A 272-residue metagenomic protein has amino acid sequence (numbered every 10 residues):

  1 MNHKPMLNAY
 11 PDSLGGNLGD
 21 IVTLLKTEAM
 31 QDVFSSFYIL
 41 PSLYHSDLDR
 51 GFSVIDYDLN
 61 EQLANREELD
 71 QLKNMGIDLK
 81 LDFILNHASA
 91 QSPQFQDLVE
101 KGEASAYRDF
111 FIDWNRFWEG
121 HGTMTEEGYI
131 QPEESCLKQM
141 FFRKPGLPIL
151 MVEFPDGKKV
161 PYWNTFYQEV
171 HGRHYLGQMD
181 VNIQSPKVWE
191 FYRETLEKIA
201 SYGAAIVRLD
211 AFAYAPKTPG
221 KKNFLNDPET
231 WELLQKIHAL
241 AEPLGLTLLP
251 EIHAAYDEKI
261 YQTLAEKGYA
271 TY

Functional and structural regions predicted by a protein language model:
N2-K187, E197, F212-Y272: Acidic/aromatic-lined carbohydrate-recognition and catalytic surfaces of CAZymes acting on diverse glycans
K187-V207: Radical SAM [4Fe-4S] cluster-binding motif and immediate context
